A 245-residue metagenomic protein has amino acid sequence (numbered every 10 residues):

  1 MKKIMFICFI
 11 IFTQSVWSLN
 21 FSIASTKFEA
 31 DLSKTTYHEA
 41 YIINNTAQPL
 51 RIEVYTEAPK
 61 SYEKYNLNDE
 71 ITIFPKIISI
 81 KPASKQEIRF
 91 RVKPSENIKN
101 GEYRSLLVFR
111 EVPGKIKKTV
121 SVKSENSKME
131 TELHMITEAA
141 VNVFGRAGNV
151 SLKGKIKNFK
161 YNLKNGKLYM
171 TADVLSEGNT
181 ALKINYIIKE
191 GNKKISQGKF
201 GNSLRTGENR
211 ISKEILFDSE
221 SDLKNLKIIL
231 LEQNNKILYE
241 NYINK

Functional and structural regions predicted by a protein language model:
K3-S15: Sec-dependent N-terminal signal peptides
W17-I43, P75-I77, G154-N165: Beta-sheet-dominated interaction scaffolds and their linkers
S22-I23, N45-R91: Surface-exposed binding patches on compact interaction domains or structured appendages
S33-E39, Q86-E87, N100-L106, L168-M170: Short, solvent-exposed loop/turn segments enriched in Ser/Thr/Gly
E39-I43, R91, Y169-E177: Short edge beta-strand/loop segments characteristic of extracellular beta-sandwich folds
A47-Y65, F109-R110, L175, N179-K193: Short acidic, flexible loop segments centered on an aromatic residue
Y55, S95-G145, S221-K245: Terminal connector regions
D69-N97, K193-E220: Intrinsically disordered, low-complexity Pro/Gly/Ser/Thr-rich segments with frequent PxxP/GP/PP motifs and embedded
